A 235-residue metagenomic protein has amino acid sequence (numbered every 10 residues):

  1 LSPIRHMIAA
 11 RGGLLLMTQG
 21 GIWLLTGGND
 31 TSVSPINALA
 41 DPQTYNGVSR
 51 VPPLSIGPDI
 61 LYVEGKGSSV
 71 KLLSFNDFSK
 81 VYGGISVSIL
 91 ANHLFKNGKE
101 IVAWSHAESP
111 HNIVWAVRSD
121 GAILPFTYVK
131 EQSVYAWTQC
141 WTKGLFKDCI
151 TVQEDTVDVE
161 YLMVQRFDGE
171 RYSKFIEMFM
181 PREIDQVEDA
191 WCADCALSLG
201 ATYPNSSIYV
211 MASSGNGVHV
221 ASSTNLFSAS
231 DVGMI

Functional and structural regions predicted by a protein language model:
L1-P3, A9, W23, S32-S49 (+2 more regions): Beta-sheet repeat architectures centered on beta-propellers
L15-T31: Surface-exposed extracellular loop regions of Gram-negative outer-membrane beta-barrel proteins
